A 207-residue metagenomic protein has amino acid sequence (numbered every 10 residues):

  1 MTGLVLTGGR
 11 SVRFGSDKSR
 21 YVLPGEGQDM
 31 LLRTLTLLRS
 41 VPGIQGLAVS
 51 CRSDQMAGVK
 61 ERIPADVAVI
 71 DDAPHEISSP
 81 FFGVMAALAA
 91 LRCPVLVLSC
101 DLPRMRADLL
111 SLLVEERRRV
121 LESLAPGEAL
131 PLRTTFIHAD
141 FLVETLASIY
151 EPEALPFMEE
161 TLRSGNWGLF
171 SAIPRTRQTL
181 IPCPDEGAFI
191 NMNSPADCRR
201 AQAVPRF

Functional and structural regions predicted by a protein language model:
M1-T145, I149-E153, F157-N166, P174-I190 (+2 more regions): Nucleotide and nucleotide-moiety/phosphate-recognizing core
